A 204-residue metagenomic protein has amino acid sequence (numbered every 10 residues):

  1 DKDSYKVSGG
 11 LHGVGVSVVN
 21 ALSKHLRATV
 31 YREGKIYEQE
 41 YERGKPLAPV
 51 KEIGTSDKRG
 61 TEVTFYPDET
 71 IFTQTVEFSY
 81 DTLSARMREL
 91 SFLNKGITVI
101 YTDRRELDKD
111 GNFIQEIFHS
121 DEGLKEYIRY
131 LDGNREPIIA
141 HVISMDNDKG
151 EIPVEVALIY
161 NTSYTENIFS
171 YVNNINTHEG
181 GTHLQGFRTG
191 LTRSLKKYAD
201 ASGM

Functional and structural regions predicted by a protein language model:
D1-D121, Y127: GHKL-type ATPase core
D81, R88-L90, G96, I100-M204: GHKL/Histidine-kinase-like ATPase module
